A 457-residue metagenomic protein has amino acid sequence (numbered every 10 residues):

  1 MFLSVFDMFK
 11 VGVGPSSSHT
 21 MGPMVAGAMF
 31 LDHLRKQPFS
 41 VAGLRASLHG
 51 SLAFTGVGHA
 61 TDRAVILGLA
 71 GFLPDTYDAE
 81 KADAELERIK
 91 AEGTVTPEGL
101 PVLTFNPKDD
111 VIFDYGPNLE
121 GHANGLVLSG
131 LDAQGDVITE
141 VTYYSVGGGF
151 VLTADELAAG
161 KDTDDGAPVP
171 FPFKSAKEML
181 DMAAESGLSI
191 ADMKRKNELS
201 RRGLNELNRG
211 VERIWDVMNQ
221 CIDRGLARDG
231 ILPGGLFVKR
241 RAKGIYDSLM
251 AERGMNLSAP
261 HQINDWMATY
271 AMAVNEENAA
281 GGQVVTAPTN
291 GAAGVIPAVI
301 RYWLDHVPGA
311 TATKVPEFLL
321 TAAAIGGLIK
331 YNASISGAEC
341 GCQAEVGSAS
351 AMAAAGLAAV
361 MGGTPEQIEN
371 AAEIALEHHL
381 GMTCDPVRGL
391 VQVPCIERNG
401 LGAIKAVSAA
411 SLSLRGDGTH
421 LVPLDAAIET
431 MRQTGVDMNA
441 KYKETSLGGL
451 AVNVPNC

Functional and structural regions predicted by a protein language model:
F9-G27, A280-V299, C340-S350: Conserved phosphate/anionic-ligand binding catalytic regions in large, soluble enzymes, centered on
V13-A53, G121, L152: Accessory carbohydrate-recognition regions in carbohydrate-active enzymes
S18-R35, P297-G309, A354-G362: Alpha-helical support elements that line or immediately flank enzyme active sites and cofactor-binding pockets
G43-G56, R88-V95, L319-N332, E373-P386 (+1 more regions): Short, mixed-charge aromatic SLiMs
G68-M255: C-terminal regulatory domains involved in ligand/effector binding and gene-expression control
L204-G341, L450-C457: Accessory "access/gating" subregions that flank catalytic or transport cores
A310, T321, G327-G400, L412-L421: Hydrophobic alpha-helical bundle architecture
L421-C457: Extended hydrophobic packing segments that form well-structured cores
